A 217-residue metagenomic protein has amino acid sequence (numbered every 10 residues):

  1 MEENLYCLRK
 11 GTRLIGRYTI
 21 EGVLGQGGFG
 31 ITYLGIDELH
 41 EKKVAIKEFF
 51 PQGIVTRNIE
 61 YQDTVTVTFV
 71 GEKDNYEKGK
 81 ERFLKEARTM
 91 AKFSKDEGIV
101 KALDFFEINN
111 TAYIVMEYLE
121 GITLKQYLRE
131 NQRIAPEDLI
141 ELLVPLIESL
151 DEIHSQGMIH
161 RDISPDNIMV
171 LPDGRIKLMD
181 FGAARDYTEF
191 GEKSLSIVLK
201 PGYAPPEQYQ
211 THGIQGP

Functional and structural regions predicted by a protein language model:
E60-K92: AlphaC helix of the eukaryotic protein kinase fold
F105: Activation-segment/catalytic-loop signature of the eukaryotic protein kinase fold
N109-T123: Conserved short submotifs of the Hanks-type protein kinase catalytic core that shape the nucleotide-binding pocket
L124-I134: AlphaC helix of the protein kinase catalytic domain
L142-L143: Activation segment signature within eukaryotic-like protein kinase domains
L146-M158: Protein kinase catalytic-loop region centered on the HRD/HxD motif
S194-Q208: Conserved activation segment of eukaryotic-like protein kinases, specifically the C-terminal portion of the activation
